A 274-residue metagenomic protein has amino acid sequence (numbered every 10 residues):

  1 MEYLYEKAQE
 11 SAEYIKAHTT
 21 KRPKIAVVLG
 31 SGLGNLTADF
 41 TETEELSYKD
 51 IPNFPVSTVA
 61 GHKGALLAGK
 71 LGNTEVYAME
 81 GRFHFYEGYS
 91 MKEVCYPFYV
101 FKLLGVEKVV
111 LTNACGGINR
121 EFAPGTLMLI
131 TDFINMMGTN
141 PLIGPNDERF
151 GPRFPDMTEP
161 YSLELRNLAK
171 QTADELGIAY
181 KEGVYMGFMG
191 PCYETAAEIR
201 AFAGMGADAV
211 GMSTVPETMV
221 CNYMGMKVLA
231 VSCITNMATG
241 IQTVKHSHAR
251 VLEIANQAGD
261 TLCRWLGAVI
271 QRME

Functional and structural regions predicted by a protein language model:
M1-M157: Metabolite-binding pocket within alpha/beta catalytic cores that recognizes anionic/polar moieties
Y14, H18, E164, L168-A179 (+1 more regions): Generic non-transmembrane alpha-helical segments
F101-G105, A203, N222: Non-catalytic positions within long, well-ordered alpha-helices that form the structural scaffold/packing of enzyme
E107, D208, K227: Short acidic/polar active-site loop segments enriched in Thr and Asp
N146-Y185: Metal-dependent peptidase/peptidase-like ectodomains
Q171-D208, M273: Active-site/ligand-binding-proximal alpha/beta "capping" segment
M212-R250: Zn-dependent metallopeptidase/amidohydrolase metal-coordination segment
T239-E274: His/Asp/Glu-rich mid-to-C-terminal helical/loop segments that flank catalytic regions of hydrolases
